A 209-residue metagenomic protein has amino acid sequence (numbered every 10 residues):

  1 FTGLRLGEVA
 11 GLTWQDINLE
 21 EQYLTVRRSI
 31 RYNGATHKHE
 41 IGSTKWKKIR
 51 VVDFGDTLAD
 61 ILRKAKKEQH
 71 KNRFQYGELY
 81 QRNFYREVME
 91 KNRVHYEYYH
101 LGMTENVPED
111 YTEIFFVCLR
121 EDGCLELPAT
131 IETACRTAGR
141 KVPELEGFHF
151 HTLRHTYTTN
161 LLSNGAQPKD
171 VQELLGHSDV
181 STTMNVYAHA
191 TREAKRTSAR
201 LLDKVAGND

Functional and structural regions predicted by a protein language model:
F1-I30, K169: Short, charged phosphate-coordinating catalytic segments
T2, V52, E68-E78, V88-E173 (+1 more regions): Short, basic (Lys/Arg/His-rich) helix/loop patches that form interaction surfaces in the mid-to-C-terminal regions
L4, L12, L58, L62 (+5 more regions): Generic leucine side-chain signal with a strong bias for well-ordered alpha-helical environments
T13, E21, K66, M184-Y187 (+1 more regions): Short, flexible helix/strand-to-coil boundary loops that buttress conserved ligand/catalytic motifs in alpha/beta
D16, I41-T44, V107-P108: Short secondary-structure boundary/capping segments
E21, Y32-L58, K64, E68-N72 (+4 more regions): C-terminal secondary-structure termini that scaffold catalytic or DNA-interacting sites
I30-Y32, T156, L175-L201: Catalytic-site neighborhood detector that most strongly recognizes the C-terminal catalytic loop/helix of tyrosine
